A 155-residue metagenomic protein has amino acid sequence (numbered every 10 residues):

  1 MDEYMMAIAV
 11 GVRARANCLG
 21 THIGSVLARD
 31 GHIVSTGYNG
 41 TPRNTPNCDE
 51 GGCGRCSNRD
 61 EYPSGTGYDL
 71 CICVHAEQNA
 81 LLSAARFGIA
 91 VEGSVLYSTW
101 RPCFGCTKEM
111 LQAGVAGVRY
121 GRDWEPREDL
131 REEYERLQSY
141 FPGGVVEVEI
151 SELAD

Functional and structural regions predicted by a protein language model:
M1-D155: Zinc-dependent deaminase catalytic domain
